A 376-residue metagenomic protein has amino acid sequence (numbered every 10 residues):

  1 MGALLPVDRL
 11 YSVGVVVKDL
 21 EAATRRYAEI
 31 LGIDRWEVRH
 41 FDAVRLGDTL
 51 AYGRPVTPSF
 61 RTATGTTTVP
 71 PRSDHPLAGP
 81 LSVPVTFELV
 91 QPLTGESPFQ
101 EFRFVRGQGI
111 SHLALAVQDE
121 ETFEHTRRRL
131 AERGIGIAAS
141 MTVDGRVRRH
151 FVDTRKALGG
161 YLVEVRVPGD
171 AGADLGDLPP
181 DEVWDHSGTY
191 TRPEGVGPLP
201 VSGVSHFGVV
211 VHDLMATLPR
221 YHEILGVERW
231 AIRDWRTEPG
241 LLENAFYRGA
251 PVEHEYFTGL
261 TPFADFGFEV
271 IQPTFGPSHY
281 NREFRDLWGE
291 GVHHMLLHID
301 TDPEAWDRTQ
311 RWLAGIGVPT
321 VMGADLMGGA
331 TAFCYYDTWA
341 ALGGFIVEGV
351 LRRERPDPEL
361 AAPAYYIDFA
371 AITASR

Functional and structural regions predicted by a protein language model:
M1-E21, Q108-L115, D177-M215, I224-G226 (+3 more regions): N-terminal beta-strand motif that seeds the catalytic metal site of vicinal oxygen chelate
G2-L4, H75, E88, E124-L199 (+4 more regions): Vicinal oxygen chelate
L4, G53, F104, P198 (+1 more regions): Short consensus segments that form the blades of beta-propeller domains, in both extracellular/periplasmic
L5-V7, V16-P84, H125-D144, V210-A264 (+2 more regions): Core segments of cupin and vicinal oxygen chelate
L10-K18, T62-V85, Q100-T122, D153 (+3 more regions): Vicinal oxygen chelate
E37-D42, Q91-T94, P98-F104, D174-P179 (+3 more regions): Short, tandemly repeated low-complexity microdomains enriched for cysteine and small residues
S59, G107-G109, R146, G159 (+5 more regions): A short, structural micro-pattern
V83-F87, Q91-R148: Ordered, small/hydrophobic-rich secondary-structure cores
